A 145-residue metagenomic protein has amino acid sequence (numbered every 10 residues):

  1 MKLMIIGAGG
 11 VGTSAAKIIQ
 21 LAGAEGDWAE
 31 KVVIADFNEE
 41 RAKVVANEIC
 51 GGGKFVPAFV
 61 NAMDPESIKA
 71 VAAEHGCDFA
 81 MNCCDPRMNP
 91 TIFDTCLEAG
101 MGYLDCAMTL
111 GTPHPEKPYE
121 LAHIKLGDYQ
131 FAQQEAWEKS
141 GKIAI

Functional and structural regions predicted by a protein language model:
L3-V11: Conserved N-terminal Rossmann-fold NAD(P)-binding element of oxidoreductases
G12-A16: N-terminal Rossmann-fold NAD(P) dinucleotide-binding loop
K31-V33: Short beta-strand element of Class I
D36-R41: Helix N-cap at the beta1-alpha1 junction of Rossmann-like dinucleotide-binding domains, i.e., the first residues
I49-D64: Rossmann-fold cofactor-recognition segment
V60-H75, M88: Conserved Rossmann-fold cofactor-binding substructure of NAD(P)-dependent oxidoreductases
A72, C77-C83, C96, Y103-D105: N-terminal Rossmann-like NAD(P) cofactor-binding module of classical short-chain dehydrogenase/reductase
P90-E98, C106-K142: Rossmann-fold NAD(P)-binding glycine/threonine-rich loop
